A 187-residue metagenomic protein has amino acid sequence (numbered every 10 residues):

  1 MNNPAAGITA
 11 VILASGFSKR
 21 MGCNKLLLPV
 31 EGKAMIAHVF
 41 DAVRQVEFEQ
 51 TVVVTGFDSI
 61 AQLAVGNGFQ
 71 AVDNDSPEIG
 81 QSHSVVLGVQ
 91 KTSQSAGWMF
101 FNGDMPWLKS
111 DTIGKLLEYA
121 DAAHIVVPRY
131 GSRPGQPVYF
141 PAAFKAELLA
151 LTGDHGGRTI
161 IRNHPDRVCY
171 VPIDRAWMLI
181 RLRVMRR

Functional and structural regions predicted by a protein language model:
M1-A6, T152-R187: Conserved alpha/beta core of the MobA/IspD/sugar-nucleotide pyrophosphorylase nucleotidyltransferase superfamily
M1-N2, A37-G97, D111: Conserved N-terminal catalytic core of the sugar/cofactor nucleotidyltransferase
N2-T55: N-terminal glycine-rich phosphate-binding loop and ensuing alpha1 helix
A14, T55-G56, N102, V127: Short beta-strand/turn micro-motifs composed of small residues that flank or help shape donor/cofactor-binding pockets
L26, Q50, Q70, H124 (+1 more regions): Conserved beta-strand segments of alpha/beta enzyme cores
P29, W107, V138-Y139, Y170 (+1 more regions): Short aromatic/basic micro-patch
E78-L149: Conserved beta-loop-beta/alpha segment of the NTase-like Rossmann-fold superfamily that binds/positions NTPs
